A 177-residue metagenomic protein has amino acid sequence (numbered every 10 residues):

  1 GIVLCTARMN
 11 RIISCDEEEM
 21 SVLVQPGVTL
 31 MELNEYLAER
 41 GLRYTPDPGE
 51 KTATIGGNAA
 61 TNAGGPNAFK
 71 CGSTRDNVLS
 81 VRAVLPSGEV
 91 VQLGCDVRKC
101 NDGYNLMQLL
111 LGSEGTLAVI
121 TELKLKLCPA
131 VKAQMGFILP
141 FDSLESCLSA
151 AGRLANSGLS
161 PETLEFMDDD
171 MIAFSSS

Functional and structural regions predicted by a protein language model:
G1-L4: Glycine-rich loop at the start of a catalytic domain that most often binds anionic cofactors/ligands
R11-E165: FAD-binding subdomain of flavoenzyme oxidoreductases
E162-S177: Terminal amphipathic helices with adjacent charged low-complexity linkers/tails
